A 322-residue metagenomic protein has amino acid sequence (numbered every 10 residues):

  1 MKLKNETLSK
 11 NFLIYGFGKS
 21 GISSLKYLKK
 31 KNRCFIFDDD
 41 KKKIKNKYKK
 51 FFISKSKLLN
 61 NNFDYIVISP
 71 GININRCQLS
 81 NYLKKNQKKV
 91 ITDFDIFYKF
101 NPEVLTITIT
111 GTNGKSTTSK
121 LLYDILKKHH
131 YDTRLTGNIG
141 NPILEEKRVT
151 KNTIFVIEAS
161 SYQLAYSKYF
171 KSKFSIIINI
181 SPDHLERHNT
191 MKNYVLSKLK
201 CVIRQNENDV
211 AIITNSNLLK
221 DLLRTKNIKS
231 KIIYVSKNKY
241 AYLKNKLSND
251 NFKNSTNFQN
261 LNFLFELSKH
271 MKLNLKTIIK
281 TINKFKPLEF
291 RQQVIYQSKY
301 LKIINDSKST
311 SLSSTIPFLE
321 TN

Functional and structural regions predicted by a protein language model:
M1-T92, I96, L273, T310-S313: N-terminal leader/targeting and accessory segments in enzymes
L3-N11, G21-Y27, D132, D250-N322: Nucleotide phosphate-binding/pyrophosphate-handling subdomain across enzymes that bind or process nucleotide phosphates
K10-N11, K26-K29, L59-F63, P70 (+3 more regions): Phosphate-binding loop of NTP-binding sites
G18, D40, I139, N215-N217: Residues in the short beta-alpha loop(s) of Rossmann-like NAD(P)-binding domains
K19, N113-T117, F258: Residue-level detector of alpha-helix initiation sites
C34-D39, R134-L135, V156, Y234: Short beta-strand "acidic-cap" motif of Rossmann-like dinucleotide-binding folds
D93-I96, N227-Y242, I279-N283, Q293: Beta-strand->loop->alpha-helix junctions that form or flank phosphate-binding loops in nucleotide-handling enzymes
K239-N251: Short amphipathic alpha-helical segments and their helix-coil junctions
